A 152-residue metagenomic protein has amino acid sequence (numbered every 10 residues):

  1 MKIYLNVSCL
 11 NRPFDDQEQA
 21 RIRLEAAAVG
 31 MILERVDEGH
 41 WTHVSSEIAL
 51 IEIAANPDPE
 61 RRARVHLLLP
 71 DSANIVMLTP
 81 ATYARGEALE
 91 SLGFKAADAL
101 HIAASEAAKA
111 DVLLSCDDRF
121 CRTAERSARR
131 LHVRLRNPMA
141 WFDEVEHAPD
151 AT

Functional and structural regions predicted by a protein language model:
K2, N11, D16-A26, S91 (+1 more regions): Acidic, PIN/NYN-like endoribonuclease modules and their adjacent C-terminal/linker elements
Y4-P57, P70, I75, M139-E144: PIN/NYN-family metal-dependent endoribonuclease catalytic core
C9, A49, T82, L100-H101 (+1 more regions): Alpha-helix capping/helix-boundary segments
I32, R64-V65, H101: Residues within well-ordered alpha-helices
I51-A55, F94, D118-F120: Acidic, metal-coordinating catalytic cores used for nucleic-acid/nucleotide bond scission and strand-transfer chemistry
R62-E87: Helix-adjacent hinge/juxtasegments
M77, A96-A99, S115: Short beta-strand scaffold positions
F94-A96, L100-A103, A110: Mid-chain, well-packed structural core segment of small domains
